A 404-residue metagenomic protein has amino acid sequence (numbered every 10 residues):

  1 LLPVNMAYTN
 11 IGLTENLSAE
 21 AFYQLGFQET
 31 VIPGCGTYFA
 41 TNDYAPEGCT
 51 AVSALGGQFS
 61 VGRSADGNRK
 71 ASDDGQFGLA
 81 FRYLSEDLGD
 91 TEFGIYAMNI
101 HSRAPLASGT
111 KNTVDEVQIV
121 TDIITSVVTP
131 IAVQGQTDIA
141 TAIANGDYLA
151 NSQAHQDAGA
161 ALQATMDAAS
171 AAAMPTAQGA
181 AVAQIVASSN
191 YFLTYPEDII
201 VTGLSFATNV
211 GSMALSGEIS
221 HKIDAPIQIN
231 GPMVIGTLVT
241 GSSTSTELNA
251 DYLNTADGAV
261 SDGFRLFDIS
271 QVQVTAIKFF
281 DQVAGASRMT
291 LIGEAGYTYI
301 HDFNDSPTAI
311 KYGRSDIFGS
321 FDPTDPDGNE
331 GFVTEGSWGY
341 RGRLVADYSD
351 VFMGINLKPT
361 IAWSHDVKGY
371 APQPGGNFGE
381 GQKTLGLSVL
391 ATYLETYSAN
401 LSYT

Functional and structural regions predicted by a protein language model:
L1, P33-A65, P105-Y191, I229-D262 (+2 more regions): Solvent-exposed loop segments that connect transmembrane elements
L1-P46, I100, G339, K368-G369 (+2 more regions): Outer membrane beta-barrel
P3-N5, D73-F77, D198-T202, D268-V272 (+2 more regions): Residues that define the transmembrane beta-barrel architecture of outer-membrane proteins
M6-I11, L79-Y83, I95, L204-T208 (+7 more regions): Residues on the lipid-exposed face of transmembrane beta-strands in outer-membrane beta-barrel proteins
N16-E20, T30-G34, L84-E92, N209 (+3 more regions): Short loop/turn motifs that connect adjacent beta-strands in outer-membrane beta-barrel proteins
L25-E29, S85, A97-R103, V210-S212 (+7 more regions): Transmembrane beta-strands of outer-membrane beta-barrel pores
L55-G56, D66, I95-I100, L106-N112 (+2 more regions): Outer membrane beta-barrel transmembrane domains
P196-D325: Long, well-ordered mid-to-C-terminal structural blocks that present hydrophobic/aromatic surfaces
